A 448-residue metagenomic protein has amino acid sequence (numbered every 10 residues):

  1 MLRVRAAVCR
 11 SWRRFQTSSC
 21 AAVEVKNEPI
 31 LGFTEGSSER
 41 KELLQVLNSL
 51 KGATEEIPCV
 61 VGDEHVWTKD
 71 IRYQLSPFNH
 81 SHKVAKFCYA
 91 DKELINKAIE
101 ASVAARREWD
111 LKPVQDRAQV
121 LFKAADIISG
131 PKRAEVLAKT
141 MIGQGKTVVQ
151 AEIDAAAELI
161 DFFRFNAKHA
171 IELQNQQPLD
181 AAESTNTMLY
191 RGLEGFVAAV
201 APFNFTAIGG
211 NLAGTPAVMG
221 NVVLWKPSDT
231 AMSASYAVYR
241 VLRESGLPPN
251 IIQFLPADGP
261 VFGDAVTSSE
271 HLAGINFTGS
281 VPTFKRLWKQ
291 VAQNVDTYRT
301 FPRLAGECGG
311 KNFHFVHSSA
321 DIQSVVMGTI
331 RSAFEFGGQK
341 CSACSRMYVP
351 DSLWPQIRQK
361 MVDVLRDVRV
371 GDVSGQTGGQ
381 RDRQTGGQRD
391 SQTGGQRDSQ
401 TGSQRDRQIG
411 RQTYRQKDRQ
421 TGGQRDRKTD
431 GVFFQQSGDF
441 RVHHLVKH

Functional and structural regions predicted by a protein language model:
M1-S11: N-terminal chloroplast transit peptides
C9-V84: Hydrophobic face of amphipathic alpha-helices that form TPR/SEL1-like repeat modules and related alpha-solenoid
T68-K69, L75, N79-Q174: Glycine-rich loop-to-alpha-helix module at the N-terminal edge of alpha/beta enzyme cores
K139-K146, P178-A182, G375-G379: Short linear capping/connector segments at secondary-structure termini
M141, L159-I160, K168-V326: Rossmann-like NAD(P) dinucleotide-binding subdomain of oxidoreductase/dehydrogenase enzymes
V241-G246, S268-E270, G274, V281-Q380 (+2 more regions): ALDH superfamily catalytic-core signature
T377, R381-T429: Long, intrinsically disordered low-complexity tandem-repeat segments
Y414, F433-F434, F440: Aromatic (phenylalanine/tyrosine) cluster motif
